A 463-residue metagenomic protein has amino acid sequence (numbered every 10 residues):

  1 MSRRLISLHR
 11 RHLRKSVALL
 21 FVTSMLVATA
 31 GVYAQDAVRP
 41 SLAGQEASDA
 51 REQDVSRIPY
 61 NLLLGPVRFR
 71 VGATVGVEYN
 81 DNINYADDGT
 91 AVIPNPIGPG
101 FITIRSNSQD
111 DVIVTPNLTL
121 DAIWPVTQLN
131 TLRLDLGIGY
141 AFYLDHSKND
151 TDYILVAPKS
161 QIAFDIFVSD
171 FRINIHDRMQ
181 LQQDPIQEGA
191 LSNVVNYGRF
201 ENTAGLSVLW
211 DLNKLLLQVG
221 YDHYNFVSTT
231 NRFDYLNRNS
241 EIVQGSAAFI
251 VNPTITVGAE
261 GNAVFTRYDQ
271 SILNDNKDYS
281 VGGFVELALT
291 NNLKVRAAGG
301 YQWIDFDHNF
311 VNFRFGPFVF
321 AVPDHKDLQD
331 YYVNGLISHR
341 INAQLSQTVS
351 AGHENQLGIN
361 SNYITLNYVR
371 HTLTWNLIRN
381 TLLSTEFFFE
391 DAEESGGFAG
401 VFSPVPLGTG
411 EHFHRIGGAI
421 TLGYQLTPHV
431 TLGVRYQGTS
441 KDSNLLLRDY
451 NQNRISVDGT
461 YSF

Functional and structural regions predicted by a protein language model:
M1, S16-L19, Q109: Intrinsically disordered low-complexity regions specifically enriched for long asparagine
M1-L13: N-terminal secretory signal peptides that target proteins for export/translocation
H12-K15, V38: Intrinsic structural disorder/low-complexity segments
K15-S16, Y436: Hydrophobic alpha-helical segments, especially transmembrane helices and their immediate juxtamembrane helical caps
S16-A28: Bacterial N-terminal signal peptides
A34-F463: Gram-negative and organellar
